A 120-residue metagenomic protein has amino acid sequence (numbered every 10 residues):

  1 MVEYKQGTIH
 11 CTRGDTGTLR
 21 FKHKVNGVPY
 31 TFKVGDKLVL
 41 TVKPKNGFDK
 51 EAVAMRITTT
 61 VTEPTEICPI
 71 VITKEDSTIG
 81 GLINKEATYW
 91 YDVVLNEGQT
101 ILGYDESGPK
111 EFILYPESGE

Functional and structural regions predicted by a protein language model:
M1-E120: Contiguous segments within soluble domain cores/interaction surfaces
